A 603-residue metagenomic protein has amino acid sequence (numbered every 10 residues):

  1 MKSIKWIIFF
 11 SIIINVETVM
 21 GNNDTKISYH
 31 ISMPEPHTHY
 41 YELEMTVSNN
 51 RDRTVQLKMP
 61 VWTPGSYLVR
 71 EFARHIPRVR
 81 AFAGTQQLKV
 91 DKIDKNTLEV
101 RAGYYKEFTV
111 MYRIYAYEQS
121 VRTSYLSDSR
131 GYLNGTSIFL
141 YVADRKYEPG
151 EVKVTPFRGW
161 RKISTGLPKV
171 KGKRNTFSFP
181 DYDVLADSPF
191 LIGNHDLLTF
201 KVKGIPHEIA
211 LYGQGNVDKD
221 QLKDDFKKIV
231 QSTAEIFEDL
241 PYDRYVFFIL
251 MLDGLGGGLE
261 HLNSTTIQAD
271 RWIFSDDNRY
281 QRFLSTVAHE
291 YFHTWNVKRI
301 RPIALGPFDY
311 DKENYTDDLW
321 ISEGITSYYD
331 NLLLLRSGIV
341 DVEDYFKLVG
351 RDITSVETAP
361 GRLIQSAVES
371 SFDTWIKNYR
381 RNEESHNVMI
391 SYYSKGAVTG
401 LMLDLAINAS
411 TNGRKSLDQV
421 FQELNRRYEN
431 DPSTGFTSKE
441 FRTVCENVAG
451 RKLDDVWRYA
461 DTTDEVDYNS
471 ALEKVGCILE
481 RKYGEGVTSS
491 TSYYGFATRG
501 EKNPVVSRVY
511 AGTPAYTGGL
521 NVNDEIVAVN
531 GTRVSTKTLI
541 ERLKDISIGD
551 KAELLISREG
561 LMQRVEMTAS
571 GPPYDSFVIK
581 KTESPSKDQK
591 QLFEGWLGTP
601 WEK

Functional and structural regions predicted by a protein language model:
K5-E17: Bacterial N-terminal signal peptides
N22-W62, Y132: Early extracytoplasmic/domain-onset interaction patches
K26-S28, Y40-E44, T54-Q56, E107-T109 (+4 more regions): Intrinsic-disorder/low-complexity, polar/charged segments enriched in Ser/Thr/Lys/Arg/Asp/Glu/Gln
V47-G84: N-terminal, post-signal-peptide region of Sec/Tat-exported proteins
V69-R78, F82-Y242, L255: Non-catalytic architectural context of zinc metalloproteases
D196-L319, I325, Y329: Juxtacatalytic substrate-recognition/specificity segment
T265-F274, R299-I300, D311-R362, L555 (+1 more regions): Post-HExxH zinc-binding segment in Zn-dependent metallohydrolases
D330, V340-K603: C-terminal recognition in membrane/secretory proteostasis and scaffolding
